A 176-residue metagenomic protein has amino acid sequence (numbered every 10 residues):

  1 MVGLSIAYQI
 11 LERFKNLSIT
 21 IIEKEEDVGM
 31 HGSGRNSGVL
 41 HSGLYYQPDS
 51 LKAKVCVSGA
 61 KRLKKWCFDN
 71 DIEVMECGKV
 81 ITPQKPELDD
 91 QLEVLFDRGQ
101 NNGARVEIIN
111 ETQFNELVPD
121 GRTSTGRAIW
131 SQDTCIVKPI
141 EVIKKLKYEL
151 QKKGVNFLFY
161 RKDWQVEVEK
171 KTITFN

Functional and structural regions predicted by a protein language model:
G3-L4: N-terminal Rossmann-fold NAD(P) dinucleotide-binding loop
A7, L11, E149: Gly/Ala-rich phosphate-binding loop of Rossmann-like dinucleotide-binding domains, activating on the conserved
L11-R35: Glycine-rich FAD pyrophosphate-binding loop
E23, E76, N110-E111, F159-R161: Short loop/edge segments at beta-strand edges and connector loops that shape dinucleotide/nucleotide cofactor-binding
E25, S37, A60, L150: Short amphipathic alpha-helical/adjacent loop interface patches that line ligand and macromolecule-binding sites
R35, E87-Q91, L117-T125, E167-F175: A short, glycine/Asx- and small/polar-enriched loop/turn that sits immediately N-terminal to a beta-strand
G38-Q113, L117: Dinucleotide-binding Rossmann-like beta1-alpha1 core, especially the glycine-rich loop that anchors the ADP
A128-N176: Helical element adjacent to the flavin cofactor pocket in flavoenzyme catalytic cores
